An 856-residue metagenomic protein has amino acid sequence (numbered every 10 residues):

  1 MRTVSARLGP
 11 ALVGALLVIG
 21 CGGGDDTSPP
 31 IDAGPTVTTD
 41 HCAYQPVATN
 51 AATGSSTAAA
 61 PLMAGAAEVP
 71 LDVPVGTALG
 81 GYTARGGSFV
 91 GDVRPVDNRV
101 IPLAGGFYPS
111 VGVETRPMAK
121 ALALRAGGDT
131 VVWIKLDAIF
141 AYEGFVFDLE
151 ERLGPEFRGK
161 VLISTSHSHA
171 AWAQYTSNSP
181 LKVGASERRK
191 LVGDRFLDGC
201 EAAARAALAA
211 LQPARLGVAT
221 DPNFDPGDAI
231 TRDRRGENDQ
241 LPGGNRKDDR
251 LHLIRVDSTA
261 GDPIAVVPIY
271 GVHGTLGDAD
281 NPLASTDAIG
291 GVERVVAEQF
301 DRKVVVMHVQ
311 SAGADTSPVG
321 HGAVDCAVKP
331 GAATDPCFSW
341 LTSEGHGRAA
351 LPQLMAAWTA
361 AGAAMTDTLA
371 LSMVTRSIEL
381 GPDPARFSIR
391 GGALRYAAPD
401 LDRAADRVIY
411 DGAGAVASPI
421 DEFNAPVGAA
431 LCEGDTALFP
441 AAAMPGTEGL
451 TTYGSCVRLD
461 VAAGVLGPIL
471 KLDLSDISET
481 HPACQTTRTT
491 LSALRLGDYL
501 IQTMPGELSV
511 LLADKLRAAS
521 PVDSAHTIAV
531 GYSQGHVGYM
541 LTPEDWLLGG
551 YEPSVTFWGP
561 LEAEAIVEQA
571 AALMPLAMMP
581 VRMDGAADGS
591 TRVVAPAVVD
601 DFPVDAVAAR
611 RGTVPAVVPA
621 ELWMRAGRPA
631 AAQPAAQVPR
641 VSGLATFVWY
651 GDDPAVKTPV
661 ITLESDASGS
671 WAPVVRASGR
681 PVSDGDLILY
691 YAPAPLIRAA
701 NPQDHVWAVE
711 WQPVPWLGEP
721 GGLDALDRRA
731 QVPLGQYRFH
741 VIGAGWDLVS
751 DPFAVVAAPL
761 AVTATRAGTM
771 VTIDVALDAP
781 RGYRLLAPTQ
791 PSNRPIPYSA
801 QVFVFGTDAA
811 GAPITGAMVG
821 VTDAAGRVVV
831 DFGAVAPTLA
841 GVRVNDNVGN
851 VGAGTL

Functional and structural regions predicted by a protein language model:
M1-L12: Bacterial N-terminal signal peptides that target proteins for export
V18-G20: C-terminal motif of bacterial Sec signal peptides marking the signal peptidase cleavage site
G22-D25: Bacterial signal peptide processing site
G34-M770, D778-I796, G811, M818 (+2 more regions): Non-catalytic substrate/cofactor recognition surfaces at enzyme active-site rims
L663-S665, V802-G806: Conserved aromatic beta-strand anchor motif in extracellular beta-sandwich/beta-rich domains
A834-A836: Short Pro-Gly-centered beta-turn/loop motif in secreted/extracellular proteins
T855-L856: Short, solvent-exposed mixed-charge patches
